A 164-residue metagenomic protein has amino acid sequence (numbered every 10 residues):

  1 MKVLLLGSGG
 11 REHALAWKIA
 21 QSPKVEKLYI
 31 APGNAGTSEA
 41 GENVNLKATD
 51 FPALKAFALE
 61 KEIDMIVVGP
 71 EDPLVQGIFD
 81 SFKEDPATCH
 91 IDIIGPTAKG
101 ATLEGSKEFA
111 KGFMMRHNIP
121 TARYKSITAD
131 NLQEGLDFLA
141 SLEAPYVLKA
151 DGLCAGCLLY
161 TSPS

Functional and structural regions predicted by a protein language model:
M1-P96: ATP-binding N-terminal substructure of ATP-dependent carboxylate-amine bond-forming enzymes
S38-G41, T102-K107: Short, charged, surface-exposed secondary-structure boundary motifs
K47-D50, S106, D130-N131: Acidic/polar helix N-cap motif
D92-I93, N118-A122, P145: Rossmann-fold dehydrogenase core element
G95-E104, S126-T128: A short, structured active-site edge motif that brings together acidic residues
S106-K125: Short, glycine-/small-residue-rich phosphate/pyrophosphate-handling segment
M114, S141-L158: ATP-grasp fold ATP-binding core
Y160-S164: Conserved small/polar residues in nucleotide/adenosyl-binding loops
